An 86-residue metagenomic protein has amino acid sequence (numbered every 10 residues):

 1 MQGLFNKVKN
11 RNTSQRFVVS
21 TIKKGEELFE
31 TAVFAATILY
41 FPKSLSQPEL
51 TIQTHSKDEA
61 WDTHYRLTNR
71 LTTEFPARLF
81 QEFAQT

Functional and structural regions predicted by a protein language model:
M1-V33, I38: Short N-terminal "domain-start" leader segments that mark the transition from disordered tails or signal peptides into
K24, A32-F34, W61, Y65 (+1 more regions): Membrane-helix boundary/juxtamembrane interface motif
G25-F29, K57-E59, T73, Q81: Intrinsic disorder/low-complexity signal
L39-R66: A short, exposed loop/beta-hairpin motif centered on an aromatic-Gly-Thr core
Y65-F80: Short arginine-rich
F80-T86: Intrinsically disordered, low-complexity charged/polar segments
